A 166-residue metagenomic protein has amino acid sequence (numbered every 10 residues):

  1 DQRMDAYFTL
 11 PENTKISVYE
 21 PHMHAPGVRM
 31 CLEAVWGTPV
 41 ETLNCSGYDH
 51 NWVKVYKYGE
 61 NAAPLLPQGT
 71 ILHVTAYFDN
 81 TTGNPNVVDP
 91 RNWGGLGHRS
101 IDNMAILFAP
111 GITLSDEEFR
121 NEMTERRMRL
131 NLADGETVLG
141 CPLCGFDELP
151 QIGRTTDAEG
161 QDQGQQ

Functional and structural regions predicted by a protein language model:
D1-G153, D157: Beta-strand-centric surfaces of beta-sandwich/beta-rich domains
Q161-Q165: Short, charge-rich patches within N-terminal targeting peptides
